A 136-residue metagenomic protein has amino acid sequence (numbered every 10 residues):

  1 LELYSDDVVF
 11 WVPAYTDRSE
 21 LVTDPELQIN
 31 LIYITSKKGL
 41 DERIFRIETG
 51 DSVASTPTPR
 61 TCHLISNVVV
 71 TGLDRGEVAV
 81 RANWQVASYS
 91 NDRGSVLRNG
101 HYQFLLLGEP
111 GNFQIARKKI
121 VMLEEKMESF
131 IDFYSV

Functional and structural regions predicted by a protein language model:
L1-L3: Short acidic-aromatic low-complexity motifs
S5-N83: A solvent-exposed, acidic/Ser-Thr-rich amphipathic alpha-helical stretch
V69-V136: A beta-strand edge to alpha-helix "cap/lid" segment located at domain peripheries
